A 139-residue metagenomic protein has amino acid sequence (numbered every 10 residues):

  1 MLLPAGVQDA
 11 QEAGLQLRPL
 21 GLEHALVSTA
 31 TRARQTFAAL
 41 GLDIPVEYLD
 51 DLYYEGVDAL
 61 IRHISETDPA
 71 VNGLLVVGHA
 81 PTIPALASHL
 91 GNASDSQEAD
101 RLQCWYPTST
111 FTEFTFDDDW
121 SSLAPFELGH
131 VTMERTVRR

Functional and structural regions predicted by a protein language model:
M1-D58, I64, P84, L90-Q97 (+2 more regions): Active-site-proximal alpha-helix that buttresses catalytic centers in soluble enzyme cores
G21, P69-A70, P107, A124: Residue-level preference for short coil/turn positions at secondary-structure junctions
G41-D43, V71, L123: Short, well-ordered coil/turn elements that cap or connect secondary structure elements
L52-Y53, D118, R135: Residue-level detector of flexible, active-site-proximal loop/helix-junction positions within diverse enzyme catalytic
P69-G78, T82: Generic beta-sheet signal
S94-H130: Domain-level recognition of soluble alpha/beta enzyme cores, biased toward histidine phosphatases/phosphomutases
E127-R139: Short, solvent-exposed aromatic-acidic interface loops
